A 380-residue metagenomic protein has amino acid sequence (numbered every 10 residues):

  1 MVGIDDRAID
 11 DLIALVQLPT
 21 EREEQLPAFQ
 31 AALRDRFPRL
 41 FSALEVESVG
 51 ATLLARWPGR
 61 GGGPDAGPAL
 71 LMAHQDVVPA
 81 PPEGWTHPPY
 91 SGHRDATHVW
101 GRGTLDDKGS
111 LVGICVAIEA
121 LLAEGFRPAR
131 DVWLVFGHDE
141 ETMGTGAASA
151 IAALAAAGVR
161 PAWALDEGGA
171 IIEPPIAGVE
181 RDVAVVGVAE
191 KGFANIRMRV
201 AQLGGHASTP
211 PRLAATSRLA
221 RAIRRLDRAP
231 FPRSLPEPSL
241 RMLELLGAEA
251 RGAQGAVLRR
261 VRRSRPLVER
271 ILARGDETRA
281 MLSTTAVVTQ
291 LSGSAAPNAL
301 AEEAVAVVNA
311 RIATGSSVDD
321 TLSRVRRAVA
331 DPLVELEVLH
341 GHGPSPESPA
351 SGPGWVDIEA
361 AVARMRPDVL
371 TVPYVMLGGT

Functional and structural regions predicted by a protein language model:
M1-T104, A123-R130: Acidic/His- and Gly-rich active-site-bordering loop/insert found across diverse amide/peptide-bond hydrolases
Q30, R56, G62-G67, V78 (+8 more regions): An extended, acidic, His-containing surface patch that forms the Zn2+-binding/catalytic region of metallohydrolases
H87, A129, R160, E180-R181 (+3 more regions): Short, solvent-exposed loop/turn segments at the edges of secondary structure
H98, L105-V185: Acidic/histidine-rich catalytic neighborhood of metal-dependent amide-processing enzymes
L122, A184-V188, G293-N298: Short beta-strand/turn micro-motifs at beta-sheet edges
A148-A153, S208-R233: A short core secondary-structure module
E180-D182, R199-H206: Flexible glycine/proline-enriched surface loops and loop-helix/loop-strand junctions
